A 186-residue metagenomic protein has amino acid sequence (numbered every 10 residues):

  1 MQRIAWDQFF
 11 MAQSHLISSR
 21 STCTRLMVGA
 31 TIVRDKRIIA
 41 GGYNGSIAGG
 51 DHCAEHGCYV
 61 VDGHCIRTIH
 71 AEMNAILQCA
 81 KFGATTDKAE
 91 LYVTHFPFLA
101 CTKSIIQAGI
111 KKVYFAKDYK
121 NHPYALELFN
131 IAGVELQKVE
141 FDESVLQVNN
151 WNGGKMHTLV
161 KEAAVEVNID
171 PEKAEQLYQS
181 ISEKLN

Functional and structural regions predicted by a protein language model:
M1-N186: Zinc-dependent deaminase catalytic domain
